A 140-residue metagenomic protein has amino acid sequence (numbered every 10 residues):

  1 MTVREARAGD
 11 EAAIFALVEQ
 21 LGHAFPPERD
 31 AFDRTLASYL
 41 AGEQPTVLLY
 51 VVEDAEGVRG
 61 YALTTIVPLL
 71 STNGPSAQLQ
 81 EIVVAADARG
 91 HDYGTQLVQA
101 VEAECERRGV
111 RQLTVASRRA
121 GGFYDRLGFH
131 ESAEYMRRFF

Functional and structural regions predicted by a protein language model:
T2-I14: A short beta-loop-alpha structural element at the N-terminal edge of CoA-dependent acyl/N-acetyltransferase catalytic
A16-R29: Helix-loop element at the rim of GNAT/NAT acetyltransferase active sites that forms part of the acceptor-substrate
P26-L49: Active-site rim helix/loop that mediates acceptor-substrate recognition in acyltransferases
V51, G57-I66, Q78, V83: Conserved beta-strand in the GNAT
P68-L79, R89: A conserved beta-turn-beta hairpin within the catalytic core of GNAT-like acetyltransferases that forms part
A88, D92-A100: Conserved acetyl-CoA pyrophosphate-binding loop and the N-cap/start of the following alpha-helix in GNAT-like
T95, R107, R111-Q112, S117-F140: Conserved active-site alpha-helix within GNAT-family acetyltransferase domains
